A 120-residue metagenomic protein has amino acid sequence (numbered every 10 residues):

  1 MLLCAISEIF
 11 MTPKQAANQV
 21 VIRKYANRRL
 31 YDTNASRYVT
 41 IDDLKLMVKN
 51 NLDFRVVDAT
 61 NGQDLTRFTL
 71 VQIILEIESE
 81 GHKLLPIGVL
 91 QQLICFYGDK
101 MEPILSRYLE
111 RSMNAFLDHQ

Functional and structural regions predicted by a protein language model:
L2-A26, T33-Q120: Amphipathic, low-complexity, repeat-rich surface-exposed segments
